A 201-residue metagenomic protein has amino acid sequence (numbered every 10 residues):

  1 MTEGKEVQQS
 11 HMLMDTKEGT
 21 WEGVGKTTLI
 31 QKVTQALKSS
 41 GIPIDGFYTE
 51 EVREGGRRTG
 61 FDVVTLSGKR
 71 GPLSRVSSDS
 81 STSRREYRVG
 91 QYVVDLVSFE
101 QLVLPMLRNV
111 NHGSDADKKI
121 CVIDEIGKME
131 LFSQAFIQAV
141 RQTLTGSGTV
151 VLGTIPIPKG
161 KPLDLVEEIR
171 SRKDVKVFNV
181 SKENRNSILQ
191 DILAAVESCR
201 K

Functional and structural regions predicted by a protein language model:
T2-V7, L104-K118, I126-K201: Replace "adjacent to P-loop NTPase cores in ATP/GTP-dependent enzymes" with "adjacent to NTP-binding cores
S10-M12, E18: Hydrophobic anchor at the beta1->P-loop junction of P-loop NTPases
W21-E22: The conserved Walker
K26: Conserved lysine of the Walker
L29, V33: Hydrophobic positions on the alpha1 helix immediately C-terminal to the Walker A/P-loop
T34-V89: N-terminal phosphate/diphosphate-binding loop that engages ATP/GTP or pyrophosphate donors across diverse enzyme folds
V89-P105: Short glycine-rich substrate-engagement loop in P-loop NTPases that contacts/grips substrate
